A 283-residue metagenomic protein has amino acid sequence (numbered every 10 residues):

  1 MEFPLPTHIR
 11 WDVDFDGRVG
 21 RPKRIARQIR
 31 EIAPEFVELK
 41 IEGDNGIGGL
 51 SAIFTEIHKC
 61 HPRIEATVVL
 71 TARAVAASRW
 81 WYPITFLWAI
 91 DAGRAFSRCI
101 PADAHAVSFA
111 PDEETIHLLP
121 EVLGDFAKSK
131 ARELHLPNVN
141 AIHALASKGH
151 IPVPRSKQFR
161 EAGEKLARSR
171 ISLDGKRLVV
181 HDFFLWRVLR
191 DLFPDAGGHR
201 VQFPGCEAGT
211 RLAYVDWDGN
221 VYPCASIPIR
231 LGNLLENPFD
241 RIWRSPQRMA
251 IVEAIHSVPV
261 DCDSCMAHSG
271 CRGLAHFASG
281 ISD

Functional and structural regions predicted by a protein language model:
M1-P83, R94: Conserved alpha-helical substructure of the radical SAM core
E2, E207, A254: Residue-level marker of regulatory loop/turn positions in helix-turn-helix DNA-binding domains and in histidine
V13-V19, G209, C262-S264, H268-S269: Cysteine-centered iron-sulfur cluster-binding motifs in ferredoxin-type domains/subunits of redox enzymes
P22-K23, I47, S51, I116 (+3 more regions): Structural motif corresponding to alpha-helix initiation and N-cap regions
P34-E38, F54-C60, I64, S78-E207 (+4 more regions): Radical SAM enzyme [4Fe-4S]-AdoMet core and its adjacent flexible, acidic and glycine-rich loops/tails across
I41, I90, N138, S269 (+1 more regions): Residues that line or immediately flank small-molecule/substrate-binding pockets and catalytic motifs
E42-G43, F109-D112, S279: Conserved short loop/turn motifs at secondary-structure junctions
N220-V221, A225-D283: Flexible mid-to-C-terminal extensions adjoining Fe-S/redox cofactors in radical SAM and related proteins
